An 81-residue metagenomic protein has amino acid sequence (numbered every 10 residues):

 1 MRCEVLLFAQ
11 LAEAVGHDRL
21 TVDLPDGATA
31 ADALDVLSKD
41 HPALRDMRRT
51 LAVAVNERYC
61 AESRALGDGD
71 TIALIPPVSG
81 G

Functional and structural regions predicted by a protein language model:
M1-G80: Ubiquitin-like/PB1-type beta-grasp interaction modules and other compact soluble beta-rich domains
